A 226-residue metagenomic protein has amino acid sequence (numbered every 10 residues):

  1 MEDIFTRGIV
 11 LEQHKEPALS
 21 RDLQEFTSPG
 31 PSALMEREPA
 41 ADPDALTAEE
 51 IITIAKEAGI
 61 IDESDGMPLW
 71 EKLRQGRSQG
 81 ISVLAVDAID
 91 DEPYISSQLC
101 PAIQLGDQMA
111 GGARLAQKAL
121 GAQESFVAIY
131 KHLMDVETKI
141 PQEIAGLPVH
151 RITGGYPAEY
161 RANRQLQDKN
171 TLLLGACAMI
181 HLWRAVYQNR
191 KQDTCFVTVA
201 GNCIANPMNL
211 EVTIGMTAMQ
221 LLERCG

Functional and structural regions predicted by a protein language model:
M1-S125, K131-D135, Q142-L147, I152 (+1 more regions): Iron-sulfur-cluster electron-transfer modules
A48, A58-S64, G121-M219, R224-G226: Hydrophobic alpha-helical positions that pack around
